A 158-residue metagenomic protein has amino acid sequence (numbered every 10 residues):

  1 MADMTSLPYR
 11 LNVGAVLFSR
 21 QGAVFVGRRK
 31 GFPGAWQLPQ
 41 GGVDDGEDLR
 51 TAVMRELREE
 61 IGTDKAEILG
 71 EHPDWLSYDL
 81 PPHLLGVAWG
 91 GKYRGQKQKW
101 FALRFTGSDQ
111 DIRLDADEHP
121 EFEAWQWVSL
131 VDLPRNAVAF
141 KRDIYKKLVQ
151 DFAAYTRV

Functional and structural regions predicted by a protein language model:
A2-V24, G42-D45: Conserved N-terminal beta-strand and adjoining loop/helix that marks the start of the Nudix/MutT-like hydrolase domain
F18, K30, R55-E59: Short alpha-helical scaffold segments that flank and stabilize functional sites
F32-G34: A conserved beta-turn-beta hairpin within the catalytic core of GNAT-like acetyltransferases that forms part
Q37-Q40: A short gly/proline-enriched turn/hairpin at secondary-structure junctions
V43-A139: Unchanged
L130-V158: Charged phosphate-binding loop/patch that engages nucleotide di/tri-phosphates or the phosphate backbone of nucleic
